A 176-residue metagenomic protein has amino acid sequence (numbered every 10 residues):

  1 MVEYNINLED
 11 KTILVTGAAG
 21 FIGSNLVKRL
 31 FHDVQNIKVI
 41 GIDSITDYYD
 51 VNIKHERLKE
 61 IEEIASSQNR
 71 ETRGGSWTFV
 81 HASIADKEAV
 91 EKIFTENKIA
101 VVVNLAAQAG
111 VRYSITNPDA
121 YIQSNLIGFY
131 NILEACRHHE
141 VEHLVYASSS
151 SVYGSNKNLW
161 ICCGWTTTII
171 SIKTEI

Functional and structural regions predicted by a protein language model:
M1-I176: N-terminal Rossmann-like NAD(P)+-binding domain of SDR-like oxidoreductases, especially those catalyzing
